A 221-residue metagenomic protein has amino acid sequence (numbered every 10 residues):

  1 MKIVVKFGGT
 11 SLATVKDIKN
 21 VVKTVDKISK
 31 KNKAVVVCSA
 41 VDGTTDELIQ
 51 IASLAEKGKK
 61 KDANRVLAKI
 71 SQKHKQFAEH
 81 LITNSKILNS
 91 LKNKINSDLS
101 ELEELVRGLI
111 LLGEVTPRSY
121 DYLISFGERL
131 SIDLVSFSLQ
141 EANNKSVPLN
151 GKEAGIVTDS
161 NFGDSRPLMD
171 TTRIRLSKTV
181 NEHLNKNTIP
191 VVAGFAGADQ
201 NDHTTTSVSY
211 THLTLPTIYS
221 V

Functional and structural regions predicted by a protein language model:
M1-L213: Nucleotide/pyrophosphate-binding catalytic subdomain
H212-V221: Single conserved hydrophobic/aromatic residue that forms the stacking wall/gate of nucleotide- or nucleobase-binding
